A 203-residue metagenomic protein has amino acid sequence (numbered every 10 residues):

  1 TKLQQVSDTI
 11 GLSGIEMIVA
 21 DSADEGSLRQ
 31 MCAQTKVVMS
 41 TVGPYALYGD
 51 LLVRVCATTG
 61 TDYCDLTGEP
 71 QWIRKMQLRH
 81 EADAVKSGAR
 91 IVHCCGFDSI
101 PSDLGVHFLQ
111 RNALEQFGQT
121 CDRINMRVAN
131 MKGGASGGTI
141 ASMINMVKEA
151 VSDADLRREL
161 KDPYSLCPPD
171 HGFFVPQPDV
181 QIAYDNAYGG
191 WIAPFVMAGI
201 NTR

Functional and structural regions predicted by a protein language model:
T1, P70-W72, G96-D103: Gly/Ser/Thr-rich loops at beta-strand to alpha-helix junctions that form or flank small-molecule/cofactor-binding
T1-G14, V19: Glycine-rich phosphate-binding loop and adjoining beta1-alpha1-beta2 segment of Rossmann-like nucleotide-binding folds
S7, L52-C56, H80, A84: A generic structural signal for well-ordered alpha-helical segments
E16-Y48: Conserved Rossmann-fold cofactor-binding substructure of NAD(P)-dependent oxidoreductases
P44, V53-I73: ADP-ribose/adenylate-binding Rossmann-like module
C64-D65, I91-H93: Hydrophobic residues in well-ordered beta-strands that form the structural core
T67-A89: Rossmann-fold NAD(P)-binding glycine/threonine-rich loop
G88, R111-R203: C-terminal catalytic/substrate-binding lobe primarily of soluble NAD(P)-dependent oxidoreductases
